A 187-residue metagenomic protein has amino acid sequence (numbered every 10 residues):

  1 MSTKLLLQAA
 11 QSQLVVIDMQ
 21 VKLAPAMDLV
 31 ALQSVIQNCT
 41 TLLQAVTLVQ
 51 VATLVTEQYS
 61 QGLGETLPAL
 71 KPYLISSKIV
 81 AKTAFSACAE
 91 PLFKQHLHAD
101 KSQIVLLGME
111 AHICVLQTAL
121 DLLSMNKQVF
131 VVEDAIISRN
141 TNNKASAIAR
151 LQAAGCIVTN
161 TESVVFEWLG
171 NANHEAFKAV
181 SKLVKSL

Functional and structural regions predicted by a protein language model:
S2-Q13, G62-L187: Active-site-adjacent betaalpha module
A9-S12, D28-V46, Q50-V55: A short alpha/beta connector and helix-capping loop motif
S12-Q20: N-terminal nucleotide-binding beta1-loop-alpha1 segment
M19, V55-Q58, E133: A cross-domain feature marking catalytic cores of carbohydrate-active enzymes and several ubiquitous metabolic/repair
V21-A26: Short acidic, Gly/Ser-rich segments with clustered Asp/Glu that frequently serve as metal-coordination loops in enzyme
A31-L32, E57-Q58, A81-F85: Short, flexible loop segments at the rims of nucleotide/cofactor-binding pockets, characterized by
Q50-Q58, L63, L70: Early exported N-terminus immediately downstream of N-terminal targeting peptides
